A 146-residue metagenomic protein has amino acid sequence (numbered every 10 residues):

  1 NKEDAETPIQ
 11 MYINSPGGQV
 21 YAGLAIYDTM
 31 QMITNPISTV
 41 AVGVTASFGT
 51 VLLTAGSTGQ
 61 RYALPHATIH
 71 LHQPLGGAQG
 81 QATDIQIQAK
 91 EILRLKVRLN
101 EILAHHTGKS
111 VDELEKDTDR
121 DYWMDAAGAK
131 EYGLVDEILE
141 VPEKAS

Functional and structural regions predicted by a protein language model:
N1-S146: Terminal-region recognition feature
